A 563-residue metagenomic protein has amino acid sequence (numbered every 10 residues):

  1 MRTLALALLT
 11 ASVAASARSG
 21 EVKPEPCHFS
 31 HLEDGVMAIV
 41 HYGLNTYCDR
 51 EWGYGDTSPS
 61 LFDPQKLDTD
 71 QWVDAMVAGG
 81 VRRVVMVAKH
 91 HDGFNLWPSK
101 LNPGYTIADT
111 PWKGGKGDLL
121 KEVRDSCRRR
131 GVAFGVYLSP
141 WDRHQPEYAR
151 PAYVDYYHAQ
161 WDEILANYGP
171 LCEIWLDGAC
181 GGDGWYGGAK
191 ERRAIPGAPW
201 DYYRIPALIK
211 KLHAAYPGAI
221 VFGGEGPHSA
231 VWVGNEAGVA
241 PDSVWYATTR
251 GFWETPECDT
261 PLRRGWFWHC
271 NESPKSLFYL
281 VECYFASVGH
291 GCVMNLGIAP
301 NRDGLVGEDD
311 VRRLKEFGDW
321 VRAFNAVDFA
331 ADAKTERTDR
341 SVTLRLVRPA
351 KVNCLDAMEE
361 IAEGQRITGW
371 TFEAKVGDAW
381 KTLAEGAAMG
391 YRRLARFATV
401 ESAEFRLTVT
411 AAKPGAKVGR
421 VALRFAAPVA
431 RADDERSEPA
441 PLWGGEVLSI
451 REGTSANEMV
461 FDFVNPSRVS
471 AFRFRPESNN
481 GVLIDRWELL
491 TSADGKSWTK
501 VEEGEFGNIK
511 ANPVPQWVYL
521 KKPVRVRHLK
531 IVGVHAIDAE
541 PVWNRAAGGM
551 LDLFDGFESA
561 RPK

Functional and structural regions predicted by a protein language model:
M1-A7: Sec-dependent signal peptide recognition, specifically the positively charged N-region followed immediately by
A7-A17: Hydrophobic h-region of N-terminal signal peptides that target proteins for export in Gram-negative bacteria
S12-A14, F134, T499: Hydrophobic alpha-helical elements and their junctions with loops/disorder across both membrane and soluble proteins
R18-V376, T382-F397, T408-A411, G415-K417 (+3 more regions): Mature catalytic domains of secreted/periplasmic carbohydrate-active enzymes
A78, D309-E316, F324-L442, L448-E505 (+1 more regions): Aromatic, loop-rich ligand-recognition surfaces of beta-strand-rich domains
G135, G234, A440-E446: Glycine-centered small-residue hotspots that permit tight backbone geometry or close packing
